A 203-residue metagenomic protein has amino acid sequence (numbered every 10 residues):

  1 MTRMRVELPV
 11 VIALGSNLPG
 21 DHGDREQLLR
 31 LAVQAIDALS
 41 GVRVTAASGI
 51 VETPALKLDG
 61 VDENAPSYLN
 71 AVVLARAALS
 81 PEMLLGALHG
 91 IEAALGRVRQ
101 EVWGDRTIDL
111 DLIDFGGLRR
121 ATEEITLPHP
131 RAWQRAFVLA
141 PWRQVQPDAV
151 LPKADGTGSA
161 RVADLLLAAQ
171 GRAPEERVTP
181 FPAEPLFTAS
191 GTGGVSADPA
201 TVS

Functional and structural regions predicted by a protein language model:
T2-I12, L18-T107, G116-G117: Nucleotide and nucleotide-moiety/phosphate-recognizing core
L56-S67, L79, M83-S203: Flexible, gly/pro- and Lys/Arg-enriched active-site loops
